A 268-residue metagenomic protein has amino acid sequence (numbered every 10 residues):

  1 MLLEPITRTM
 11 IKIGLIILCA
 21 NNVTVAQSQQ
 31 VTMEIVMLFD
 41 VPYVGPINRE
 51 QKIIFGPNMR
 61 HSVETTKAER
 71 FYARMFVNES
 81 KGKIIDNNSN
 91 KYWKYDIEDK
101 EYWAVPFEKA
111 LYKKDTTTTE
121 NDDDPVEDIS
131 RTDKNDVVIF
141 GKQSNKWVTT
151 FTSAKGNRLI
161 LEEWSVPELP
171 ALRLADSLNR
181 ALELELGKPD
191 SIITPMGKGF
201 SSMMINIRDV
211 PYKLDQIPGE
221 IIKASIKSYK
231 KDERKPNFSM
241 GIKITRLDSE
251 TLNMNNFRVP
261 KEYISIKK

Functional and structural regions predicted by a protein language model:
M1-Q29: Bacterial Sec-dependent N-terminal signal peptides
Q29-K268: Extended soluble regions of mature proteins
